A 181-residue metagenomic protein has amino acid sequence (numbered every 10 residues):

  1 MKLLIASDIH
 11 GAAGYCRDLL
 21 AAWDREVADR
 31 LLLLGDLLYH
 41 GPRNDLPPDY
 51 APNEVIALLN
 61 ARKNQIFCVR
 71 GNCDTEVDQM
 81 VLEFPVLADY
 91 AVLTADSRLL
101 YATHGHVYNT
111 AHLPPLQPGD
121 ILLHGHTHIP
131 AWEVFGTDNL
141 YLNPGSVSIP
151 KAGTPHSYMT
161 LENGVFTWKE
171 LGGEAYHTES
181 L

Functional and structural regions predicted by a protein language model:
K2-A95: Core catalytic region of metal-dependent phosphoesterases/phosphodiesterases, especially metallo-beta-lactamase-like
S7-H10, H104, E170: Conserved residues at beta->alpha junctions
L37, N72-C73, H104-H106, G172: Short, flexible active-site-adjacent loop segments at beta-strand->alpha-helix junctions, enriched in small/polar
H40-R43, E76-Q79, Y101, T110-H112 (+1 more regions): Short acidic/glycine-rich loop or secondary-structure boundary segments that cap or lie
L59, L93, A102-H104, G145: Generic structural signal for conserved hydrophobic packing positions in ordered secondary structure
F84, A88, L99, H106-E179: Conserved beta-sheet core of the metallophosphoesterase superfamily
L93, E179-L181: Generic detection of short hydrophobic beta-strand segments and adjacent strand-loop junctions
